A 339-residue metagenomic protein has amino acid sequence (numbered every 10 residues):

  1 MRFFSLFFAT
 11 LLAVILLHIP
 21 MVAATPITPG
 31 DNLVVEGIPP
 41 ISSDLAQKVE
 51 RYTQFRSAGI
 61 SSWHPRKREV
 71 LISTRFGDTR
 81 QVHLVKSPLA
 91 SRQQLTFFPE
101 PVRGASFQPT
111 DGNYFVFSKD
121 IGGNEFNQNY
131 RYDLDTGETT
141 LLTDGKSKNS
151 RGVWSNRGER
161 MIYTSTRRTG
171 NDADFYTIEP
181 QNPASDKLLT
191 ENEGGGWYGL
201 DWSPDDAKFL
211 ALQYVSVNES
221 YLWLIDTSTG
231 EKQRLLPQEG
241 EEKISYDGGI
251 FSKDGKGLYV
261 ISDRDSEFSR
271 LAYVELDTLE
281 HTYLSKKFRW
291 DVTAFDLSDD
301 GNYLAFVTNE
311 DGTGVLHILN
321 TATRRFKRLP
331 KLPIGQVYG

Functional and structural regions predicted by a protein language model:
M1-S5: Positively charged n-region of N-terminal signal peptides that target proteins for export
F7-F8, S42, T53: Alpha-helical interaction segments
F7-P20: Bacterial N-terminal signal peptides
P20-M21, R51: Compositionally biased, intrinsically disordered low-complexity regions
A23-S43: Sequence/structural signature of beta-propeller modules and their immediately flanking N-terminal secretory/stalk
N32-L33, L45-G59, P65, E69 (+3 more regions): Peripheral, non-catalytic segments that deliver or gate enzyme domains
